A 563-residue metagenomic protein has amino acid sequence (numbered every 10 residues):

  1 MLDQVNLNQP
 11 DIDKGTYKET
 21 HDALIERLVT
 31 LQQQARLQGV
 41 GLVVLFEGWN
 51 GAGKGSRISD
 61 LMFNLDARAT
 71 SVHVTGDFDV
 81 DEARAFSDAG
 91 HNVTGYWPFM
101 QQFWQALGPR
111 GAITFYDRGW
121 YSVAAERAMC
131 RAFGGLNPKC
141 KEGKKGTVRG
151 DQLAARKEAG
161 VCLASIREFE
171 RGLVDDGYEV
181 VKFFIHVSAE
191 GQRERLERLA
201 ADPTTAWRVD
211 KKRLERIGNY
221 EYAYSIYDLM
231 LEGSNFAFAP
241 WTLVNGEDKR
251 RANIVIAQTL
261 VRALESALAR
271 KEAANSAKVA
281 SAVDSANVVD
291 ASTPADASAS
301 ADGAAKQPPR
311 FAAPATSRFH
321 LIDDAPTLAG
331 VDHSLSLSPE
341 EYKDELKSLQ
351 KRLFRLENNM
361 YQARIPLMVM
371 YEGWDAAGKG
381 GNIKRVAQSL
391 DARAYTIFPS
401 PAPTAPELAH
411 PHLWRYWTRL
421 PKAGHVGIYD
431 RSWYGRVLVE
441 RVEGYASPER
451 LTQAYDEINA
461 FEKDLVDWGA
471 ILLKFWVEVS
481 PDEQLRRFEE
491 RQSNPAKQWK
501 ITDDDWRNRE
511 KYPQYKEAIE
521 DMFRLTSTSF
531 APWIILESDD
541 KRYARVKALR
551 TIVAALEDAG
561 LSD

Functional and structural regions predicted by a protein language model:
M1-D563: Glycine-rich phosphate-binding loop of ATP-dependent small-molecule kinases
